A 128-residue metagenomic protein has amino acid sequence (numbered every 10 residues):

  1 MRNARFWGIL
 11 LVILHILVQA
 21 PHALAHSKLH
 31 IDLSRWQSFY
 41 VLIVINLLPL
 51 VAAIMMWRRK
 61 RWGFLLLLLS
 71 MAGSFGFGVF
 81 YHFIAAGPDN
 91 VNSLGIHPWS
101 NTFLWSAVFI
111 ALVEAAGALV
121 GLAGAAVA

Functional and structural regions predicted by a protein language model:
M1-H15, V120-A128: Cytosolic juxtamembrane helix and N-cap/initiation of the first transmembrane helix
N3, R35, R59-G63: Membrane-helix interface segments
I13-L17, W36-W57, L69-A72, G76 (+1 more regions): Core segments of alpha-helical transmembrane spans in multipass integral membrane proteins
L17-H26, S70-P88: C-terminal TM-helix exit segments that contain a strictly Trp-centered aromatic cap at the helix terminus
V18-Q37, P88-W99: Membrane-interface interhelical loops and short amphipathic "cap" helices that link adjacent transmembrane segments
H26-L33, Y81, A85-D89, G121-A128: Perimembrane helix-loop junctions in membrane proteins
M55-W62, L122-A128: Cytoplasmic membrane-interface segments at the C-terminal ends of transmembrane helices
G95-A116: Individual transmembrane alpha-helices with interfacial aromatic-anchor signatures
